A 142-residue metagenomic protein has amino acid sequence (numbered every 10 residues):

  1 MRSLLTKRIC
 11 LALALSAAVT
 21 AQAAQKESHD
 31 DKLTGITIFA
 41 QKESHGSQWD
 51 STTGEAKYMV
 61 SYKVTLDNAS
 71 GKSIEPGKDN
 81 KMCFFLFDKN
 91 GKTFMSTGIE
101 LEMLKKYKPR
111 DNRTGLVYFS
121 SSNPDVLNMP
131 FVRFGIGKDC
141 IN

Functional and structural regions predicted by a protein language model:
M1-C10: Bacterial N-terminal signal peptides that target proteins for export
C10-A18: Bacterial N-terminal signal peptides
V19-Q25: Sec/Tat signal peptide C-region and signal peptidase I cleavage site
Q25-M59: Low-complexity, acidic Ser/Thr/Pro/Gly-rich terminal tails and inter-domain linkers that flank the onset of structured
Y58-V60, V64, R113: Hydrophobic core residues within well-ordered beta-strands of beta-rich domains
T65-S73: Asparagine-centered strand-capping/turn motif at beta-strand->loop junctions
S73-T93, R133-I136: Short acidic, flexible loop segments centered on an aromatic residue
K92-P130: Short, solvent-exposed, Trp/other aromatic-anchored flexible loops in extracytoplasmic proteins
